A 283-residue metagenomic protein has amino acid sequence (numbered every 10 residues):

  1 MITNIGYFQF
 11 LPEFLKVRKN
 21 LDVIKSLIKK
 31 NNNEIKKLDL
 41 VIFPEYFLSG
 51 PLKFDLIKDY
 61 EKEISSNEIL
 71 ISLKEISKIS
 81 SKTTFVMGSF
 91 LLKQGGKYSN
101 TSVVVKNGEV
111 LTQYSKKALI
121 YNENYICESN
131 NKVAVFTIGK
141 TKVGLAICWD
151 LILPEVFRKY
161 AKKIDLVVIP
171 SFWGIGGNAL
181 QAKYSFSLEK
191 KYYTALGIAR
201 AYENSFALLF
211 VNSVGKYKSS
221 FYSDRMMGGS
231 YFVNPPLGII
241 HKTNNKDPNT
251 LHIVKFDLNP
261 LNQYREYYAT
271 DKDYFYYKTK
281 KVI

Functional and structural regions predicted by a protein language model:
M1-Y7: Extreme N-terminal starter segment of soluble prokaryotic enzymes
T3, N100, V143, G228 (+1 more regions): Change "...and in nucleic-acid phosphodiester-cleaving endonucleases..." to "...and in nucleic-acid processing enzymes
Q9-L15: Short polar catalytic/cofactor-binding loops
N20-K30, L153-R158: Short, acidic/polar
K25-N107, G174-A199, E203: Cys-nucleophile CN-hydrolase/nitrilase-fold catalytic domain and related Cys-dependent amidase chemistry that acts on
P44, G88, K117, P170 (+1 more regions): Conserved residues at the C-terminal ends of beta-strands
I64, K93-A195, I253, D257-K272 (+1 more regions): Active-site catalytic loop in hydrolytic enzyme cores
E68-T84, I152-N249: CN hydrolase (nitrilase-like) catalytic-core segments centered on the catalytic cysteine and neighboring Lys/Glu
